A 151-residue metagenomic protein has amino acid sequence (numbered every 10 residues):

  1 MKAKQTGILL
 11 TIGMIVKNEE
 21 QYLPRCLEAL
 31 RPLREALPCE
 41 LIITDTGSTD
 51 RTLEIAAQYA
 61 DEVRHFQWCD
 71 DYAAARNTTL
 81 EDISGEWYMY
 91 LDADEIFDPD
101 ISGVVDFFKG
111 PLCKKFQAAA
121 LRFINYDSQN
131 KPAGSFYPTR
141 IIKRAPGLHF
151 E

Functional and structural regions predicted by a protein language model:
L9-T11, E40: Cell-envelope/extracellular polymer assembly enzymes that use nucleotide-activated donors
E19-Y22, S48: Donor nucleotide-sugar binding loop of glycosyltransferases
P24, D50-Y59, D100: Acidic helix N-cap motif at the loop->helix transition within catalytic regions of sugar-transfer enzymes
E28-P38: Short, acidic, metal-binding catalytic loop of nucleotide-sugar glycosyltransferases
A29, L41-E54, W68, D92: A conserved acidic beta->alpha catalytic loop
C39, E54-T78, D82: Conserved donor nucleotide-binding strand/loop of the catalytic core
A74-L80, E86, F97-E151: Catalytic-site signature of metal-activated, phosphate-bearing donor transferases, centered on the GT-A/GT-A-like
W87-L91: Short aromatic-hydrophobic micro-motifs that form the base-stacking/packing surface for donor nucleotide recognition
